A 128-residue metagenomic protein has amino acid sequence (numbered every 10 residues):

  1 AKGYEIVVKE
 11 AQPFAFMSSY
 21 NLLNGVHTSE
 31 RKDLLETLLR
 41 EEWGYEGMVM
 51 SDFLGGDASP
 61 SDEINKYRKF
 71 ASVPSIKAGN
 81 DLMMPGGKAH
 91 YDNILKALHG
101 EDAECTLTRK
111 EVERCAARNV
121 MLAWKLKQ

Functional and structural regions predicted by a protein language model:
A1-Q128: Glycoside hydrolase catalytic-domain context in secreted enzymes
